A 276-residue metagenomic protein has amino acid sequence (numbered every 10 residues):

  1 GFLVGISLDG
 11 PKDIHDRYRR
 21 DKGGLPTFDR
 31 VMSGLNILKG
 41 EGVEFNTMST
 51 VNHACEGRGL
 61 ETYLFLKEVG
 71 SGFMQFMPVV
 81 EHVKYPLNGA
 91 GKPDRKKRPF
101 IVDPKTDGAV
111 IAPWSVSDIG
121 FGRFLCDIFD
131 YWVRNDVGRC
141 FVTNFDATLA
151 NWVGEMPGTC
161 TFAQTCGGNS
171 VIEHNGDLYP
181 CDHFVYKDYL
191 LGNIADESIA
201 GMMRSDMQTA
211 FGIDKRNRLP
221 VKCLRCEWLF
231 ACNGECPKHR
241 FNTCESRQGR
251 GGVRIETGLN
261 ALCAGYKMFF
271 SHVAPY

Functional and structural regions predicted by a protein language model:
G1-V102: Radical SAM/AdoMet-radical enzyme domain recognition
R30-S33, G57, E61, I119-D127 (+5 more regions): Generic recognition of stable, solvent-exposed alpha-helical segments in well-folded globular domains
V102-G108, S115-W152, H183-R225: C-terminal accessory region of radical SAM enzymes
A163-C166: Short, small/polar residue-rich loop motifs at catalytic or cofactor-binding pockets
E173: Short, acidic, Ser/Thr-enriched surface-loop or helix-capping motifs
V185-Y276: Flexible mid-to-C-terminal extensions adjoining Fe-S/redox cofactors in radical SAM and related proteins
